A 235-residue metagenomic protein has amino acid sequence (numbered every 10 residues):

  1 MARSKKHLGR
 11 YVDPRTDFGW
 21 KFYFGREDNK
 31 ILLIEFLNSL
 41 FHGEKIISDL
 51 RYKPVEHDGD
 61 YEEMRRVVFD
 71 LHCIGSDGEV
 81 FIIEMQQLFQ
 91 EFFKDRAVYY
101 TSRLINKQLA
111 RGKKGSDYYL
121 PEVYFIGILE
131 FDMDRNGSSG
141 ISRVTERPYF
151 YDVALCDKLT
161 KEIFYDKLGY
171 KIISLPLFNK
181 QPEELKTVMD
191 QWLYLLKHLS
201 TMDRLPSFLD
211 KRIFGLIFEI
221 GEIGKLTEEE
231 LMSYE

Functional and structural regions predicted by a protein language model:
M1-E235: Elongated, amphipathic alpha-helical interaction scaffolds
